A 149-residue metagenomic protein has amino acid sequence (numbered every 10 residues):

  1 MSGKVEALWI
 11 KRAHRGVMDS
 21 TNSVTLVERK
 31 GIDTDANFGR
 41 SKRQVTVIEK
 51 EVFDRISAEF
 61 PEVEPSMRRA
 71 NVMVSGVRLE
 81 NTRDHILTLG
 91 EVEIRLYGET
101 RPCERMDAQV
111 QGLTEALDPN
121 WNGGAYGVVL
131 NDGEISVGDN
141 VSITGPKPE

Functional and structural regions predicted by a protein language model:
M1-E149: Metal-cofactor-dependent catalytic cores
